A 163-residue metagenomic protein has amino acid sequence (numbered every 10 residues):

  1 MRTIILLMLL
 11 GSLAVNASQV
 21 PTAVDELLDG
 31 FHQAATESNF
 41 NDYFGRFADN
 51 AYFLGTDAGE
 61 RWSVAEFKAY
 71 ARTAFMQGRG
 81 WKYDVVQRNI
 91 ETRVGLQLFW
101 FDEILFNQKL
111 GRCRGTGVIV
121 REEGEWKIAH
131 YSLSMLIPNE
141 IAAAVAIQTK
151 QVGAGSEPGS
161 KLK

Functional and structural regions predicted by a protein language model:
T3-L13: Sec-dependent N-terminal signal peptides
V15-A17: Boundary at the C-terminal end of the N-terminal hydrophobic targeting segment
Q19-A35: Short N-terminal segments immediately surrounding and downstream of signal-peptide cleavage
V20-D25, E66-R112, K161-K163: Surface-exposed, charged secondary-structure patches
E37-N50, L54: Short, well-ordered alpha-helical segments enriched in acidic and aromatic residues
F47-A48, D57, N89, V94 (+3 more regions): A mature extracytoplasmic/lumenal domain signature
A51-W62, A74-G80: A short gly/proline-enriched turn/hairpin at secondary-structure junctions
E122, H130-K163: Low-complexity, intrinsically disordered terminal/linker segments enriched in charged and Gly/Pro repeats
